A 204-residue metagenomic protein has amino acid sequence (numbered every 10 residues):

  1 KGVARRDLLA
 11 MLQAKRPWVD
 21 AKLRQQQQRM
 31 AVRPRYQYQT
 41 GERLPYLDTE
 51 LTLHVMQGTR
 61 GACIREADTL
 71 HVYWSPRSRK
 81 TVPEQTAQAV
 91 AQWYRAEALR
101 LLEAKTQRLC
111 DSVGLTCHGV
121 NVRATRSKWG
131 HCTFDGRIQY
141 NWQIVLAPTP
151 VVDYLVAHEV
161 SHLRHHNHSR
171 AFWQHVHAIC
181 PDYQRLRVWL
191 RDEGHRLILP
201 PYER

Functional and structural regions predicted by a protein language model:
K1-Y154, L163-R204: Active-site-proximal or metal-binding-adjacent scaffold patches in catalytic folds
E159: Walker B catalytic acidic pair
